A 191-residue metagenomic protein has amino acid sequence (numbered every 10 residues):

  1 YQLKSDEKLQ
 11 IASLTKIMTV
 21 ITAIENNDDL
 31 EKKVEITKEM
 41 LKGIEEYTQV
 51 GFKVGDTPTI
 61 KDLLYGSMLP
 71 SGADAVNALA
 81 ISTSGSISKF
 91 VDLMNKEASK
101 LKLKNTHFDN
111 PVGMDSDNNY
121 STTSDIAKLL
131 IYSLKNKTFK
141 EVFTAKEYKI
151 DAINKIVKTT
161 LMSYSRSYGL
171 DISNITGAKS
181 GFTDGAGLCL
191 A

Functional and structural regions predicted by a protein language model:
Y1-S124, S133-K137: Active-site-adjacent loops and short helices of periplasmic peptidoglycan-processing enzymes
G85-A191: Penicillin-recognizing serine hydrolase domain
